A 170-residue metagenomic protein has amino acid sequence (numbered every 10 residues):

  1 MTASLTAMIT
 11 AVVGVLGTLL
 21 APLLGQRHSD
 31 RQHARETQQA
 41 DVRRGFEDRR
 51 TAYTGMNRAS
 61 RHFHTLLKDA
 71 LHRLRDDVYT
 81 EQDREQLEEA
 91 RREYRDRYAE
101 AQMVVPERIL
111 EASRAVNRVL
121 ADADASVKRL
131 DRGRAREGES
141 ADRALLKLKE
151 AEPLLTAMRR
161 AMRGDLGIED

Functional and structural regions predicted by a protein language model:
M1-V12: Feature marks short, highly hydrophobic, charge-poor N-terminal signal-anchor/signal peptide-like helices that anchor
L16-D170: Conserved non-transmembrane functional hotspots
